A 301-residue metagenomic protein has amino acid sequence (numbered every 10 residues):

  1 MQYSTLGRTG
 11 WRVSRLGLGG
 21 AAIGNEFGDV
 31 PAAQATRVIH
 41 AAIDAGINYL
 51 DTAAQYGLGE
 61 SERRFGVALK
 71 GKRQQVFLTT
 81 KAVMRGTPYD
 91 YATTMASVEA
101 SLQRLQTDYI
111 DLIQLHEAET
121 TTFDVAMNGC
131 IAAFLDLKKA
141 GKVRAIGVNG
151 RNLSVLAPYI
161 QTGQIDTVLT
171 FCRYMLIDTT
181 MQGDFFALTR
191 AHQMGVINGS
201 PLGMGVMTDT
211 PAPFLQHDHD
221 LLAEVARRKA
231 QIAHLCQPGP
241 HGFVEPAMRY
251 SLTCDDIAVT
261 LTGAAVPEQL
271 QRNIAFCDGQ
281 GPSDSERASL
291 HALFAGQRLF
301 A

Functional and structural regions predicted by a protein language model:
M1-V76: N-terminal binding-site loop/beta-alpha segment at the start of enzyme catalytic domains that lines or forms
L6, L18, A35, L50 (+10 more regions): Conserved, mostly hydrophobic/aromatic
V13-G17, N48-Y49, Q75-K81, Y109-Q114 (+4 more regions): Structural preference for beta-strand elements that scaffold enzyme active sites
G28-D29, A53-E62, R85-D90, T121-D124 (+1 more regions): Acidic-and-aromatic substrate-binding clefts and catalytic sites of carbohydrate-active enzymes
A41, A45, R104-L105, G141 (+1 more regions): Structural motif
Y56, G71, Q75-A92, E117: Structural motif corresponding to the early beta-alpha repeats
S61-K70, D90-L102, Q106, F123-I131 (+1 more regions): Distinct, well-ordered alpha-helical segments
A118-A301: Beta/alpha (TIM)-barrel catalytic core signal, keyed to glycine-rich beta->alpha loops juxtaposed to Asp/Glu that bind
